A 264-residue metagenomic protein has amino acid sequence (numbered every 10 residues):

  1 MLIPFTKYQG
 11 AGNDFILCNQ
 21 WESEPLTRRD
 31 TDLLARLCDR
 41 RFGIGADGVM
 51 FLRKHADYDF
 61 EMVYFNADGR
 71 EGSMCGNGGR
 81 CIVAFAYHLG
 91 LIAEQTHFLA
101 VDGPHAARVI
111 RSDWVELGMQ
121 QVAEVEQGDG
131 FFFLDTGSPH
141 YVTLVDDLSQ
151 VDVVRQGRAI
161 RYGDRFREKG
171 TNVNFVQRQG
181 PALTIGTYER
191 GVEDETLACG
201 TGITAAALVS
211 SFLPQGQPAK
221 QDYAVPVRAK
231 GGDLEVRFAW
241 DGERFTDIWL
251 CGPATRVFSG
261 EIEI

Functional and structural regions predicted by a protein language model:
M1-R111, V142-I264: A glycine-rich beta-to-alpha transition motif near the start of alpha/beta enzyme domains, typified by
L117-F131, R155-I160: Active-site glycine-rich loop that binds ribose-phosphate moieties when present
L134: Short glycine/Trp-rich loop-beta-loop segment that forms part of the substrate-binding cleft
